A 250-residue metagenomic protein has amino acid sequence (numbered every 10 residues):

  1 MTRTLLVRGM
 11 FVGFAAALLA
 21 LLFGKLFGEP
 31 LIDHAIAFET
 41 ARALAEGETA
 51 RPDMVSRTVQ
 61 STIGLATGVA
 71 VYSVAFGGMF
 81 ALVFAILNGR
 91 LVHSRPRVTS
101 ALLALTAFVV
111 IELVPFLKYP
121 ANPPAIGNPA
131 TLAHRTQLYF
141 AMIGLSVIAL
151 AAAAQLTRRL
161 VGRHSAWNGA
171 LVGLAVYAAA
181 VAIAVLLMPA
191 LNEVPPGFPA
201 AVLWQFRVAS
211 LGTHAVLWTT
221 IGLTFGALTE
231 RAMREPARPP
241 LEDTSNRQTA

Functional and structural regions predicted by a protein language model:
M1-A250: Juxtamembrane/disordered regions of integral membrane proteins
